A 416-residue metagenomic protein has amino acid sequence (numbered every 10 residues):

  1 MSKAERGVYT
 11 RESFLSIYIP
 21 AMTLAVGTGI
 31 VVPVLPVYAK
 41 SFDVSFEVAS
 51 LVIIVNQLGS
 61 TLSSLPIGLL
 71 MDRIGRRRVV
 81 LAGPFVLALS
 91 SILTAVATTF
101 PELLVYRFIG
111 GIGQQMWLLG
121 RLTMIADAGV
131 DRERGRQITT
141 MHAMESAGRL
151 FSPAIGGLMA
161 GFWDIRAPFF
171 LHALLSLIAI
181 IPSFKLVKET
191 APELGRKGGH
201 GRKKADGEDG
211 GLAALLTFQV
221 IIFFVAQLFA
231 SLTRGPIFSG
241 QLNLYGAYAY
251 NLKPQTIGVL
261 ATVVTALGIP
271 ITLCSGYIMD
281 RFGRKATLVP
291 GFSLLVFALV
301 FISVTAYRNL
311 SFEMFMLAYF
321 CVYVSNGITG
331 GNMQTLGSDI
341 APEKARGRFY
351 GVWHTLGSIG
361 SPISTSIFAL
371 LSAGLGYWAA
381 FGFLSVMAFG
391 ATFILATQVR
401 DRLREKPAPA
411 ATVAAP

Functional and structural regions predicted by a protein language model:
S2-R11, K188-V225, T412-P416: Juxtamembrane intracellular "pre-TM" segments in multi-pass secondary transporters
V34-F46, G240-Q255: Short amphipathic helix-loop junctions that connect adjacent transmembrane helices in Major Facilitator Superfamily/SLC
Q57-L65, R149-L150, T265-L273, S361-P362: Residue-level signature of mid-helix packing/kink "hotspots" within the transmembrane helices of 12-pass Major
L62-T98: Conserved MFS/SLC helix-loop-helix module at the cytosolic interface between two early adjacent transmembrane helices
S64-G75, I271-G283, S372: Helix-to-loop junctions at the C-terminal end of transmembrane segments in multipass secondary transporters
G75, V96-P101, G283, T305-N309: Helix-breaking motifs and short loop linkers at transmembrane-helix boundaries and internal kinks in secondary membrane
F108-S146: Cytoplasmic helix-loop-helix junction between adjacent transmembrane helices in 12-TM secondary transporters
K285-G330: C-terminal transmembrane helical hairpin of 12-TM major facilitator-type secondary transporters
